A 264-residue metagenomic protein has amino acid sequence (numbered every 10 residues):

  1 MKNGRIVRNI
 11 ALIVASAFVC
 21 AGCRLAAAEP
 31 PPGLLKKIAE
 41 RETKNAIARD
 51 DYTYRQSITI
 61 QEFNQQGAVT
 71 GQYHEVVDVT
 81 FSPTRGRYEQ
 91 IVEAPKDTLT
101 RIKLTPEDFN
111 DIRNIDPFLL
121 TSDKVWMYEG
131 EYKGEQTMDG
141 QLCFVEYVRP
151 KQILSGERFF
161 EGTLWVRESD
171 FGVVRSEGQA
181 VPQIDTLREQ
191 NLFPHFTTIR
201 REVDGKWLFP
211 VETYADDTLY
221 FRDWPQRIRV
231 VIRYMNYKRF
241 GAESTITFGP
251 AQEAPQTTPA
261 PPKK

Functional and structural regions predicted by a protein language model:
M1-R8: N-terminal secretory signal peptides that target proteins for export/translocation
I10-G22: Bacterial N-terminal signal peptides
L25-E161, E168-V174, Q179-P194, R201-P210 (+1 more regions): Structured extracytoplasmic
